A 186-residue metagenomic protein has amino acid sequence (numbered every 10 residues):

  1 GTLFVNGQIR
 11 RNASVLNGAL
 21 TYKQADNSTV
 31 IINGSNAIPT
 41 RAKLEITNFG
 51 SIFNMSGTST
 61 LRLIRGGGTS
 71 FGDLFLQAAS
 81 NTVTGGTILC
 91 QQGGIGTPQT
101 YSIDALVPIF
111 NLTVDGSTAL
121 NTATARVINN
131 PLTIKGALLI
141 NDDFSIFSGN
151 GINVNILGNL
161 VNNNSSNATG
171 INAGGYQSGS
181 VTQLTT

Functional and structural regions predicted by a protein language model:
G1-T186: Extracellular beta-sheet-rich ligand-binding/adhesion modules
